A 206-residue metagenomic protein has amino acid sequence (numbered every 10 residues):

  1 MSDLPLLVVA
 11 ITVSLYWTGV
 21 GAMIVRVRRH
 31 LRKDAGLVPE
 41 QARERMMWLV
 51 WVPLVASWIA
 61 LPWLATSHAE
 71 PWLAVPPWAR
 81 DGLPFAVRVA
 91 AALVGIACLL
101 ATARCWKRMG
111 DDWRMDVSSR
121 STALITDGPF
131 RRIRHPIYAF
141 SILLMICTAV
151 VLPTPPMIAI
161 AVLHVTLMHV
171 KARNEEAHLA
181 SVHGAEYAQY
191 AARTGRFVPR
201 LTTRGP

Functional and structural regions predicted by a protein language model:
M1-T126, L144-P206: Membrane-anchoring alpha-helices and their flanking helix-loop junctions
R131-A139: Histidine-centered phosphotransfer motif of kinases
